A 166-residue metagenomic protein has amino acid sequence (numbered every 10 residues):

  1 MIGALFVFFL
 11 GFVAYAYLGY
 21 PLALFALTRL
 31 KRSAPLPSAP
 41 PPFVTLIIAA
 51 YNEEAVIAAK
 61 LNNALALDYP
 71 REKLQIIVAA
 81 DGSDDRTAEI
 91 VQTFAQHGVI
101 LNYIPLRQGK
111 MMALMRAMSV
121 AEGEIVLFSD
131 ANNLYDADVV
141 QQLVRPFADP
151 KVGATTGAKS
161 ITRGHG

Functional and structural regions predicted by a protein language model:
M1-S38: N-terminal membrane-anchoring/stem segments of glycan-assembly enzymes
P42-T45, Q75: Cell-envelope/extracellular polymer assembly enzymes that use nucleotide-activated donors
I57-A59, K73, D85-T93, D138: Acidic helix N-cap motif at the loop->helix transition within catalytic regions of sugar-transfer enzymes
N63, P70, A80-A88, L106: A conserved acidic beta->alpha catalytic loop
R86, I90, S129-P146: Acidic donor-binding/catalytic loop of UDP-sugar-dependent glycosyltransferases, especially processive GT2
I104-A121, Q141-Q142: Glycine-rich, basic loop-to-helix element that forms the pyrophosphate-binding segment of sugar-nucleotide handling
V126: Short aromatic/hydrophobic "clamp" motif used to bind/position activated sugar donors
A137-G166: Conserved donor NDP-sugar-binding/catalytic core segment of glycosyltransferases
